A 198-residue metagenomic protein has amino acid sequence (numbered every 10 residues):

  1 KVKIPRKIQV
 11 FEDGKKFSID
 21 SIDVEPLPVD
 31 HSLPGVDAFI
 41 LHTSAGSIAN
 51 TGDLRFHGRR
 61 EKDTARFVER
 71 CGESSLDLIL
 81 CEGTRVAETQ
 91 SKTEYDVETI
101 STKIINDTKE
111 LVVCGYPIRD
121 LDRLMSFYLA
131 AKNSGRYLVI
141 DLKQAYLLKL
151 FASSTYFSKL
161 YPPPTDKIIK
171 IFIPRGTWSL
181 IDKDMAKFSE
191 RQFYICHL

Functional and structural regions predicted by a protein language model:
K1-D122, S126, K132, S158-K159: His/Asp/Glu-rich metal-coordinating catalytic cores of metallo-dependent phosphodiesterases/hydrolases acting on
E88-L198: Hard-cation-handling environments
